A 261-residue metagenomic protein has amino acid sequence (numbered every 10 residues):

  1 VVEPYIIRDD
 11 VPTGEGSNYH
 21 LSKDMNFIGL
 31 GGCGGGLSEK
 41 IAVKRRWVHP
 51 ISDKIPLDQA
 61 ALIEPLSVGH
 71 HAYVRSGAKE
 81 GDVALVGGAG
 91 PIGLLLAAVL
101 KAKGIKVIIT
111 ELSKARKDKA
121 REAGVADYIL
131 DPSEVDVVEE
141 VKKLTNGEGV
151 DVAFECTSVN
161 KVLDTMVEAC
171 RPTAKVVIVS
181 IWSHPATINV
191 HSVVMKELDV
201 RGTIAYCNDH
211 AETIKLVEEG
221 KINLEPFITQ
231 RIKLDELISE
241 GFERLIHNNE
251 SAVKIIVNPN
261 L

Functional and structural regions predicted by a protein language model:
V1-V48: Glycine-rich phosphate/adenylate-binding loop and adjacent beta-alpha elements of nucleotide- or dinucleotide-binding
I55-E134: Mid-domain Rossmann-like dinucleotide-binding core that forms the NAD(H)/NADP(H) cofactor-binding site
I108, V177, R201: Conserved beta-strand positions in the Rossmann-like core of class I SAM-dependent methyltransferases
E111, S180, I204: Conserved acidic E/D residue at the C-terminus of a beta-strand in Rossmann-like folds
D136-N146: Short amphipathic alpha-helix with an adjacent loop that forms part of the alpha/beta core around
D164-E168, C207, A211-L261: C-terminal hydrophobic helical "lid"/dimerization subdomain of Rossmann-like NAD(P)H-dependent oxidoreductases
C170-P172: Helix-to-beta-strand junctions that scaffold the AdoMet/dcAdoMet cofactor pocket in Class I SAM-dependent enzymes
S180-E197, N208-H210, K215: Rossmann-fold NAD(P)-binding glycine/threonine-rich loop
